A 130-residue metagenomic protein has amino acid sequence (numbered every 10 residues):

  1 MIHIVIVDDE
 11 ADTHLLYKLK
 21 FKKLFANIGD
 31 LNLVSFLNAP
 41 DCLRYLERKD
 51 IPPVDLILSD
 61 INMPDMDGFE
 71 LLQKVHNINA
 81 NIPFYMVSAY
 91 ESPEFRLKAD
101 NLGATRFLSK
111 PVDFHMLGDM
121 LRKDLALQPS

Functional and structural regions predicted by a protein language model:
D8, D60: Active-site residues of response regulator receiver
A11-V34: Two-component/phosphorelay signaling modules centered on CheY-like receiver
N38-D41, D67-E70: Acidic catalytic/metal-coordinating carboxylates
I51-L58: Active-site beta3 strand of CheY-like receiver
M63: Receiver (REC) domain active-site loop signature in two-component systems and cognate sites in sensor histidine kinases
E70, E91-R106, M116-D119: Alpha4 helix (beta4-alpha4-beta5 surface) of REC/receiver domains from two-component response regulators
K110: A Lys-centered signature of the CheY-like receiver
